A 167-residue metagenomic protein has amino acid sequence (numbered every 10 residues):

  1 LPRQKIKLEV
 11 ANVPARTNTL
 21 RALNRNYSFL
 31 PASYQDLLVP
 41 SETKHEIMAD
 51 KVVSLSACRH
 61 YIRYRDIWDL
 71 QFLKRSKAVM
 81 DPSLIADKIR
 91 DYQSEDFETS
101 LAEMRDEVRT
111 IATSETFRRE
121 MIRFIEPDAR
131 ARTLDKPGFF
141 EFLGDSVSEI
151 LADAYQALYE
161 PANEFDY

Functional and structural regions predicted by a protein language model:
L1-Y167: Structured mid-to-C-terminal alpha-helical surface segments
